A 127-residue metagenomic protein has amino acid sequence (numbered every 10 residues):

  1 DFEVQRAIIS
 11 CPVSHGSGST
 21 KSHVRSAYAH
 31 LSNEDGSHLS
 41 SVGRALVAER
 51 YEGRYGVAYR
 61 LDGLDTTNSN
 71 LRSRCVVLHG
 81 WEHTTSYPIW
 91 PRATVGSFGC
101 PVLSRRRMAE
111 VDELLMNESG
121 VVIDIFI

Functional and structural regions predicted by a protein language model:
D1-F98, R105-V122, I127: Cell wall/extracellular polymer interaction/catalysis modules
